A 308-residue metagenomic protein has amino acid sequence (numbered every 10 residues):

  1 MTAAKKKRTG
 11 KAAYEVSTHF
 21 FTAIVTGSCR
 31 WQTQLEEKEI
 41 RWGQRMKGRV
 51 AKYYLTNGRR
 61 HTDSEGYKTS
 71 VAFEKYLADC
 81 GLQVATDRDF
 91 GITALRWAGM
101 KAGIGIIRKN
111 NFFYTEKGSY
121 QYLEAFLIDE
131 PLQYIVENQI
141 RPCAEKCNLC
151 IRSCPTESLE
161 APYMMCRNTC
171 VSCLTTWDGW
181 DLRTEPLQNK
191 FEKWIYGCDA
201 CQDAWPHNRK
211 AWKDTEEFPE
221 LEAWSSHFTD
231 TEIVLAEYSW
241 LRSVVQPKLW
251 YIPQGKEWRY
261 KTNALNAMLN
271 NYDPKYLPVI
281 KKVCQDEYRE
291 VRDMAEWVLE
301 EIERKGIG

Functional and structural regions predicted by a protein language model:
M1-P142: Auxiliary alpha/beta "docking" domains used to position bulky ligands
I135-E145, N189-C198: Immediate flanking context of iron-sulfur cluster ligation sites
L149-D178, F191-P219: Iron-sulfur cluster-binding cysteine motifs and their immediate structural context in ferredoxin-like electron-transfer
D178-Y196, D230-I252: Short Fe-S-cluster ligation motifs
L241-P247, D273-C284, G306-G308: Amphipathic alpha-helical scaffolding segments comprising HEAT/armadillo-like alpha-solenoid repeats
Q246-K256, K282-V291: Short coil turns that connect the paired helices of HEAT/ARM alpha-solenoid repeats
K261-N271, D293-R304: Structural detector for internal amphipathic alpha-helices that build alpha-solenoid repeat scaffolds
